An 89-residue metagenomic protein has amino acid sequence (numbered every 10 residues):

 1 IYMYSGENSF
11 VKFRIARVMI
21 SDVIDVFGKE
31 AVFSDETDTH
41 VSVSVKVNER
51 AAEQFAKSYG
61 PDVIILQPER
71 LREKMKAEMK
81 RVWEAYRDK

Functional and structural regions predicted by a protein language model:
I1-K89: Polybasic (Lys/Arg-rich)
